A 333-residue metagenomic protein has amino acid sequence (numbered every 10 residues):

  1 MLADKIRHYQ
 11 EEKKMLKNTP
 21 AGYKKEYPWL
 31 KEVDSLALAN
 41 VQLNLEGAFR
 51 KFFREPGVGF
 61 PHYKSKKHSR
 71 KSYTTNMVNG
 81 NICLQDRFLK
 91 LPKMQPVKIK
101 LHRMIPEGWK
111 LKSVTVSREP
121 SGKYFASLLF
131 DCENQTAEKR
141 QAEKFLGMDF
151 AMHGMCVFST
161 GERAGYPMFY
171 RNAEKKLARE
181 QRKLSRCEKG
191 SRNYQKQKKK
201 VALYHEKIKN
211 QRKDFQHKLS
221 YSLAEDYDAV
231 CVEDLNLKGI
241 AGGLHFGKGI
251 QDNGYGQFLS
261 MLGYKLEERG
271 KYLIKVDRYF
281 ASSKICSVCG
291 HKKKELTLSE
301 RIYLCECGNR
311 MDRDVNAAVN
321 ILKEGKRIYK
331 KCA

Functional and structural regions predicted by a protein language model:
M1-A333: Nucleic-acid substrate recognition interfaces
